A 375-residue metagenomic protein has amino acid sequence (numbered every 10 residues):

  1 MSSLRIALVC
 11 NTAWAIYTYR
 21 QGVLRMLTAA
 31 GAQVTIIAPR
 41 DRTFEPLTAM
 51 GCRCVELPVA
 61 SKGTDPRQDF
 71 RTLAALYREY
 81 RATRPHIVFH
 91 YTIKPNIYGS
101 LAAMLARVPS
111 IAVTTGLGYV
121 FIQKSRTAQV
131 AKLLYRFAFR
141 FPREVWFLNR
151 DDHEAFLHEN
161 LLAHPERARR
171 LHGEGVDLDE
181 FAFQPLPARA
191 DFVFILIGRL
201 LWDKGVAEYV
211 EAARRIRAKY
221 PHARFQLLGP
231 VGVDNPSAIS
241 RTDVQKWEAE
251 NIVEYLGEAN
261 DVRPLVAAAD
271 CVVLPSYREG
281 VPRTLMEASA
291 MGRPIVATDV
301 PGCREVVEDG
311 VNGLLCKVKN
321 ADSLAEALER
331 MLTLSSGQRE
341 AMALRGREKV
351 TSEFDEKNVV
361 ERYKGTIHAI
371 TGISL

Functional and structural regions predicted by a protein language model:
A38-R42, I197, R224-I239: Glycosyltransferase donor-sugar binding loop
V55, R136-F183: Donor nucleotide-sugar binding/catalytic pocket of nucleotide-sugar-dependent glycosyltransferases
H90-N96, T114: Short His-centered aromatic/hydrophobic patch
P185-K204, Y209-A213, Q226: Conserved donor-binding/catalytic core segment of Leloir-type glycosyltransferases
E258, Y277: Aromatic "clamp/platform" in nucleotide-sugar-dependent glycosyltransferases that forms part of the donor/acceptor
P294-A297, V307: Short hydrophobic beta-strand element within catalytic cores of glycosyltransferases and related nucleotide-activated
E308-G310, L314-D322, R330-S336: Conserved acidic donor-binding segment of nucleotide-sugar-dependent glycosyltransferases
R330, G337-E353, R362-G365: A short, well-ordered alpha-helix in the C-terminal region of glycosyltransferases
